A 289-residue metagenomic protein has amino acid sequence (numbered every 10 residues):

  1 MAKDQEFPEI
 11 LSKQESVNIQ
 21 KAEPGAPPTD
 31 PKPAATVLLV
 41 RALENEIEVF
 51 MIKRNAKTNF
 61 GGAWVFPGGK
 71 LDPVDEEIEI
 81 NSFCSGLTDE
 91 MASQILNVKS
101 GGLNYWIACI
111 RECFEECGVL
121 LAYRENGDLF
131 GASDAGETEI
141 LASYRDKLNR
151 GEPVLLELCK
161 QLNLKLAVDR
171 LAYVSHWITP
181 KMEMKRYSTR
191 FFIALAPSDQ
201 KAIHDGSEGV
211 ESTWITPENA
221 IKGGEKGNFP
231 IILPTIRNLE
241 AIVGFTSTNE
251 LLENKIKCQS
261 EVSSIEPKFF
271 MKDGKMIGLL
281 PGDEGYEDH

Functional and structural regions predicted by a protein language model:
M1-H289: N-terminal leader/linker segments that precede catalytic domains of diphosphate-processing enzymes
